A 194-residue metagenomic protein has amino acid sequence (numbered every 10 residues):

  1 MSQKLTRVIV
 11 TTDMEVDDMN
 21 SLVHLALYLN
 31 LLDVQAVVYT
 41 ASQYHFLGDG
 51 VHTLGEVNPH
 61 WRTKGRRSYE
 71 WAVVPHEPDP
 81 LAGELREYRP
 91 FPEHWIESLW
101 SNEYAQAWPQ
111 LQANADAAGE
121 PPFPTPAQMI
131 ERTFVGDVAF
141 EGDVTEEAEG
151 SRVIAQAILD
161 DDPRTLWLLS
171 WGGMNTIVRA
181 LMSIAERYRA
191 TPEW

Functional and structural regions predicted by a protein language model:
M1-W194: N-terminal acidic, glycine/proline-rich low-complexity segments
